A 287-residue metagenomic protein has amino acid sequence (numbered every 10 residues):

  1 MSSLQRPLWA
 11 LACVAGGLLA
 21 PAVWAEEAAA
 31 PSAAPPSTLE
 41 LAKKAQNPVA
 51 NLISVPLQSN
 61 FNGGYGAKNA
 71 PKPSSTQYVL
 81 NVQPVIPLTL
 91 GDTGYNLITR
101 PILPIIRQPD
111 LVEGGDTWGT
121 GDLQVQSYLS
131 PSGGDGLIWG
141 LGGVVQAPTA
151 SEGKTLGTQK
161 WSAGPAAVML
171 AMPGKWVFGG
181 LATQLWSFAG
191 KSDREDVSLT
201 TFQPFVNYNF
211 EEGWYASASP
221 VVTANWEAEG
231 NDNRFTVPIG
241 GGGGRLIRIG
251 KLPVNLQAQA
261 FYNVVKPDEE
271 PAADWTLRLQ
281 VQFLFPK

Functional and structural regions predicted by a protein language model:
M1-S37, K287: Cleavable N-terminal export/targeting peptides
E26-K287: Transmembrane beta-barrel domains of Gram-negative outer membranes and organellar outer membranes
